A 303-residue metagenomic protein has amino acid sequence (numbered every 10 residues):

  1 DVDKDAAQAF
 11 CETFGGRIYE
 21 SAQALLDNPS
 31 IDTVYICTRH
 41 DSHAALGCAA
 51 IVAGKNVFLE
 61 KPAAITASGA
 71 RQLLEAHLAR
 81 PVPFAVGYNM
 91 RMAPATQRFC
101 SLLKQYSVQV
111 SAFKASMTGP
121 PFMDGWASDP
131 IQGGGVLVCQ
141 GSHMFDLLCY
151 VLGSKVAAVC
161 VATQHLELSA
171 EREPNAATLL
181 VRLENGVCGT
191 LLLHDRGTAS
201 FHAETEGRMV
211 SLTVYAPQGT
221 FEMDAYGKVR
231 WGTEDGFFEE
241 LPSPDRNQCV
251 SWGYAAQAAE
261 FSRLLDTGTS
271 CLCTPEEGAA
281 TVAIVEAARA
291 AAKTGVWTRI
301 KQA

Functional and structural regions predicted by a protein language model:
D1-C11: NAD(P)-binding Rossmann-fold cofactor-contacting core
V2, D245-A258: Active-site loop of classical SDR/Rossmann-like NAD(P)-dependent oxidoreductases, centered on the catalytic Tyr-X3-Lys
T13, T33-Y35, E184, F261-A303: C-terminal helix-rich "cap/oligomerization" subdomain common to oxidoreductases
G15-A22: Conserved SAM-binding strand-loop segment of SAM-dependent methyltransferases
T33, R39-H40, A44-N89: Beta-strand-loop-alpha-helix segment that lines the small-molecule cofactor/substrate pocket of alpha/beta enzymes
P83, M90-E171, G295: Predominantly a Rossmann-like dinucleotide-binding segment in NAD(P)-dependent oxidoreductases
C139, F145-K228, A255-T267: Contiguous beta-strand/loop segments that form the cofactor/metal-binding neighborhood of enzyme cores
